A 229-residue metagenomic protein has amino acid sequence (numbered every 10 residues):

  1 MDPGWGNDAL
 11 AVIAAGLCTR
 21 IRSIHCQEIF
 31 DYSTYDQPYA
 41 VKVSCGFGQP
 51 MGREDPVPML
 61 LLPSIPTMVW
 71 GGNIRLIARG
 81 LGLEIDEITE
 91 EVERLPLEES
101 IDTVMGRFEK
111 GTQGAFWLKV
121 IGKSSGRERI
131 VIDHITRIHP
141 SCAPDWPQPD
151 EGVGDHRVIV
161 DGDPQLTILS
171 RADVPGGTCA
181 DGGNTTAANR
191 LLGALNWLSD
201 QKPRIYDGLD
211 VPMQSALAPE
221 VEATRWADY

Functional and structural regions predicted by a protein language model:
M1-L17, I21, E28, C179-A188: Adenosine-phosphate binding glycine-rich loop
G4, D8, A15, I24-Q27 (+4 more regions): Surface-exposed loop/turn and secondary-structure junction residues enriched for glycine/proline
V12-V158, G193: Active-site-lining helix/loop region of Rossmann-like oxidoreductase modules
T103-Y229: C-terminal active-site/capping subdomain that shapes the small-molecule cofactor and substrate pocket of enzyme
